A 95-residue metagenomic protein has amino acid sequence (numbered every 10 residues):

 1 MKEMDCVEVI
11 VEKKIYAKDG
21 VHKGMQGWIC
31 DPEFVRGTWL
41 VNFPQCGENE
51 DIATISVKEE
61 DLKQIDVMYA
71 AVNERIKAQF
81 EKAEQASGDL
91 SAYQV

Functional and structural regions predicted by a protein language model:
K2-Q64, M68-Y69, V95: Basic/aromatic-rich interaction segments and small domains that mediate binding to polyanionic partners
V67-V95: Long, low-complexity intrinsically disordered regions
